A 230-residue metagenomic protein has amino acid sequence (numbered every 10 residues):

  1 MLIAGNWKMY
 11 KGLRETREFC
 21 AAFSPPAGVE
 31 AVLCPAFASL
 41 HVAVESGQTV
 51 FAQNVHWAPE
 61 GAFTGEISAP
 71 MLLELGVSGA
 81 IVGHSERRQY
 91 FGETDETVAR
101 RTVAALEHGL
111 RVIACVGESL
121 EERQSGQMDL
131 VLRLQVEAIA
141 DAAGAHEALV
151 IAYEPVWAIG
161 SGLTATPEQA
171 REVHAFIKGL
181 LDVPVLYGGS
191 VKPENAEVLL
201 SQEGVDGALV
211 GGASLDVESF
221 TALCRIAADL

Functional and structural regions predicted by a protein language model:
M1-L230: Active-site loop-to-helix "anion-binding N-cap" substructures in soluble metabolic enzymes
